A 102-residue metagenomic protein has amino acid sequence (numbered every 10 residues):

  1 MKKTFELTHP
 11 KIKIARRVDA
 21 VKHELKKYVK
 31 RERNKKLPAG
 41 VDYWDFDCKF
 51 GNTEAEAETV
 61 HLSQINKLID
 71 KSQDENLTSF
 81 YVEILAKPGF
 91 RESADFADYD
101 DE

Functional and structural regions predicted by a protein language model:
M1-A94: N-terminal low-complexity, charged segments
A94-E102: Eukaryotic low-complexity, non-globular regulatory regions
